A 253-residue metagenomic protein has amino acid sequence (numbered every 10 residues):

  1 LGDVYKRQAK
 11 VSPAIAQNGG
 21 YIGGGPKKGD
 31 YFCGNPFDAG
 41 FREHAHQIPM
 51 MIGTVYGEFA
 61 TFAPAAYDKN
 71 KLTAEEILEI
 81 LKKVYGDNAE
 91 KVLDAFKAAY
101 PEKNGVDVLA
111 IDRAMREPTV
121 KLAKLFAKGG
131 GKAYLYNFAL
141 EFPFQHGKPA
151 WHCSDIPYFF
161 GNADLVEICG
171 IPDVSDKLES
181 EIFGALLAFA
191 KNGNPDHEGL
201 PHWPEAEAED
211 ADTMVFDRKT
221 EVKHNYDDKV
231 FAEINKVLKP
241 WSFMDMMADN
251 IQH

Functional and structural regions predicted by a protein language model:
L1, N18-G19, G23-G24, F160 (+2 more regions): Aromatic-residue hotspot detector
D3-L72, G105-K128: Substrate-access "cap/lid" subdomains that shape and gate the entrance to catalytic or ligand-binding pockets
R7, I80-V84, A95-A99, L109 (+4 more regions): Residues that form generic nucleotide/phosphate-binding pockets
A45-V92, K177, R218-H253: C-terminal, loop-rich substrate-recognition/catalytic regions characterized by aromatic stacking residues
G86, P101, A127-G131: Short helix-capping and hinge/turn segments at secondary-structure transitions, especially at repeat and domain
V92-G105, N162-G170: Short glycine/proline-rich turn/loop motifs
A99-R113, V174-E181: Contiguous C-terminal substrate-recognition/catalytic subdomains in enzyme active sites
R116-H253: Mobile gating loops/cap/lid regions near enzyme active sites that modulate substrate access
